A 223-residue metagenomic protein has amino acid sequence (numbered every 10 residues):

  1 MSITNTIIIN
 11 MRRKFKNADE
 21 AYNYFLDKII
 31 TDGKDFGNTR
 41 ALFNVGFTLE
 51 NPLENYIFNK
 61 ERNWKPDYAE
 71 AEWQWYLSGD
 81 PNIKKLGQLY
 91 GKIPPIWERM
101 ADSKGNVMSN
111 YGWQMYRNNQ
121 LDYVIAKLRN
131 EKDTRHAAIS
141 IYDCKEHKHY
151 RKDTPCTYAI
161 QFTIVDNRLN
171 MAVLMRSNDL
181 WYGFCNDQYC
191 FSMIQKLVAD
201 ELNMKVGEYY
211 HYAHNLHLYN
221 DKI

Functional and structural regions predicted by a protein language model:
S2-I223: Terminal, non-catalytic protein-protein interaction segments that mediate quaternary/complex assembly
